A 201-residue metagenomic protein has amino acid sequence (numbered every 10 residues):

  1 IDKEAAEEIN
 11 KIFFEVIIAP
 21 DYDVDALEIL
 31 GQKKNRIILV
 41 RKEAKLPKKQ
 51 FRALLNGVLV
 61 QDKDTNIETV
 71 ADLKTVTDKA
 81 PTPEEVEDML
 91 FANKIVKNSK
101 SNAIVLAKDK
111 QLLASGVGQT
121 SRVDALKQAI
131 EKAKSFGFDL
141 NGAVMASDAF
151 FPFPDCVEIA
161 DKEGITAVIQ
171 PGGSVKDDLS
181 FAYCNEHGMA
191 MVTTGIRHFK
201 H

Functional and structural regions predicted by a protein language model:
I1-H201: ATP-dependent carboxylate/acyl-activation modules
